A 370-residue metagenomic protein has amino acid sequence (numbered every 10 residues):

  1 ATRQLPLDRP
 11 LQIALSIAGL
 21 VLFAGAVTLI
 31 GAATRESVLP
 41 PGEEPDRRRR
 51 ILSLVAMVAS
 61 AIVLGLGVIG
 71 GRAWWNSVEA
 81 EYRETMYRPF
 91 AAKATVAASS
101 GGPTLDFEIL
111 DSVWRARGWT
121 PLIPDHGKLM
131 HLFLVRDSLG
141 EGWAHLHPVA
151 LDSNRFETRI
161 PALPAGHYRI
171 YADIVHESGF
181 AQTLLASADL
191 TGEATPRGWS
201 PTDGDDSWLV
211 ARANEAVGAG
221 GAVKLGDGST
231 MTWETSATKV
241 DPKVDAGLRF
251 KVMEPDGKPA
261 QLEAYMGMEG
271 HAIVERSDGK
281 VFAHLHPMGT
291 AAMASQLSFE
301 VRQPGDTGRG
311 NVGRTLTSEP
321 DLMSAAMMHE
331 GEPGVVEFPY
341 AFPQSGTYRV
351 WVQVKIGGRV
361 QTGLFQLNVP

Functional and structural regions predicted by a protein language model:
A1-A33, R47-S60, G65-P370: N-terminal soluble domains immediately following signal/targeting peptides that reside in extracytoplasmic
L39-R49: Amphipathic, cytosolic membrane-interfacial segments at TM-TM junctions
